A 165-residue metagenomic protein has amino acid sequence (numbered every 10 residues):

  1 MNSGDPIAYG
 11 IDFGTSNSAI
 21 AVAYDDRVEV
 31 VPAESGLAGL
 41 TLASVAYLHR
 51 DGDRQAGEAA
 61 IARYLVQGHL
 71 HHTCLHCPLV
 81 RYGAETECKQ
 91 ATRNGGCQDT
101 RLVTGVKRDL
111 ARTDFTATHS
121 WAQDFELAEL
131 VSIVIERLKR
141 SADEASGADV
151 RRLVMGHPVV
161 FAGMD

Functional and structural regions predicted by a protein language model:
N2-V31: Gly/Thr-rich phosphate-binding beta-strand-loop-beta motif of the actin/hexokinase/Hsp70
D26-D165: Phosphate-binding loop and its immediate beta->loop->alpha context in nucleotide/phosphate-handling enzymes
